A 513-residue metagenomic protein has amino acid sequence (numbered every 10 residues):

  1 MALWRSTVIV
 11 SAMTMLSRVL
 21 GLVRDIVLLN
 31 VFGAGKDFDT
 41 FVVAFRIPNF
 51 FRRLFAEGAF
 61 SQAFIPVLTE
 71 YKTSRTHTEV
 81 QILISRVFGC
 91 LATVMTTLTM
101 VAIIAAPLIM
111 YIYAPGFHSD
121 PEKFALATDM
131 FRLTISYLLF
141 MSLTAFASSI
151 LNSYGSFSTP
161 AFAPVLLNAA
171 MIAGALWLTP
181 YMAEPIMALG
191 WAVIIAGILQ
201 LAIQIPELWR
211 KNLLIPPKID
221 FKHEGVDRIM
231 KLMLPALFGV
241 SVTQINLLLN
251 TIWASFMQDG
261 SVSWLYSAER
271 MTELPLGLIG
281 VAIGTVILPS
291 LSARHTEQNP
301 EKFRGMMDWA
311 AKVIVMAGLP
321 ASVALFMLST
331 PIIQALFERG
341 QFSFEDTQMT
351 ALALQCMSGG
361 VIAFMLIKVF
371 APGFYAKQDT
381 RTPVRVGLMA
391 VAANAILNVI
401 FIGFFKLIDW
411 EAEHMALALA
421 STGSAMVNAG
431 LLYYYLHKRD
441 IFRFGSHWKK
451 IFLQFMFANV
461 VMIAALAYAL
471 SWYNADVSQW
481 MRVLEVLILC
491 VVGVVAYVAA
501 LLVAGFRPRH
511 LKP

Functional and structural regions predicted by a protein language model:
M1-P513: Membrane-embedded alpha-helical bundles of multi-pass transporters/translocases, especially carrier/permease families
